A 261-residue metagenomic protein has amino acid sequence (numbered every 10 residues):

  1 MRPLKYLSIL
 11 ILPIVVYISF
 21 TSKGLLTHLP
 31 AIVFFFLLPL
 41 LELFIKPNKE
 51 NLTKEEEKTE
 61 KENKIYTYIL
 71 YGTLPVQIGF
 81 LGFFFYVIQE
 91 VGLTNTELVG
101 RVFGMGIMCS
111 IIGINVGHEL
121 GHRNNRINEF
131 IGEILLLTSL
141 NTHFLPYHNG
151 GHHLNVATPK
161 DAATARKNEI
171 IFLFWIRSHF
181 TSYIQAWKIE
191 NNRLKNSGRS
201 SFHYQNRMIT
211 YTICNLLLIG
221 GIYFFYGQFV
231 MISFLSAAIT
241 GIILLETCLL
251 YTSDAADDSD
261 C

Functional and structural regions predicted by a protein language model:
I9-L12, T73-L81, T210-I219: Core segments of transmembrane alpha-helices that mediate helix-helix packing or line hydrophobic substrate/ligand
V15-H28: Short, hydrophobic transmembrane alpha-helix segments
I32-E50, S110-G113: Central hydrophobic cores of alpha-helical transmembrane segments in multi-pass inner-membrane proteins across all
K46-N51, G79-T96, V116-E119: Transmembrane alpha-helix boundary signature
K54-T73: Juxtamembrane helix-capping/reentrant segments at transmembrane boundaries
N95-G100, M108, I112-L136: Membrane-interface helix-loop-helix junctions at boundaries between adjacent transmembrane segments
I127-L194, S259: Membrane-proximal soluble regions of multi-pass membrane proteins
Y251-D258: Conserved small/polar residues in nucleotide/adenosyl-binding loops
